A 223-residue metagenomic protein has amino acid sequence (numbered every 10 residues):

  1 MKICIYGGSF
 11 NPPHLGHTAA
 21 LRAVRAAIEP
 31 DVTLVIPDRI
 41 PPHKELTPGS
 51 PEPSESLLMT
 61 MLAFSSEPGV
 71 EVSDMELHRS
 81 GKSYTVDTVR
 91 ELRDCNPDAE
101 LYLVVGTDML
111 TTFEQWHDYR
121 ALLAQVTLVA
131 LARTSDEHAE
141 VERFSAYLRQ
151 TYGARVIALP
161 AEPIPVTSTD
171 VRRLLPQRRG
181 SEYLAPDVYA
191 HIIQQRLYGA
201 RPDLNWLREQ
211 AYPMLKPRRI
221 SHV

Functional and structural regions predicted by a protein language model:
M1-V223: Nucleotidyltransferase catalytic core that binds NTPs
